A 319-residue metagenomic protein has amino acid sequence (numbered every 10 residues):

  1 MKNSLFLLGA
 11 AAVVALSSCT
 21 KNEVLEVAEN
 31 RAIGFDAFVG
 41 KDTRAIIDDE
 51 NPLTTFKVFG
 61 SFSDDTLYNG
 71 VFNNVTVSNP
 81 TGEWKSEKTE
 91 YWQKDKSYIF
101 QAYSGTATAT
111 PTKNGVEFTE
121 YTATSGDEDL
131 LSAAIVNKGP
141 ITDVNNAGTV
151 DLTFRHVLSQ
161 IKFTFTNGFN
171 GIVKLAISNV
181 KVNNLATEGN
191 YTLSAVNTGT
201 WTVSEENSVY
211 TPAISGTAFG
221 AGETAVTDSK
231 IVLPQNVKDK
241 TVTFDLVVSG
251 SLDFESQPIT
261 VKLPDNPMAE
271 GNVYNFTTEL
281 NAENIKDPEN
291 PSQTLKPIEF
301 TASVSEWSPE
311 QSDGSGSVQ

Functional and structural regions predicted by a protein language model:
K2-Q319: Sec-type signal peptide cleavage vicinity
